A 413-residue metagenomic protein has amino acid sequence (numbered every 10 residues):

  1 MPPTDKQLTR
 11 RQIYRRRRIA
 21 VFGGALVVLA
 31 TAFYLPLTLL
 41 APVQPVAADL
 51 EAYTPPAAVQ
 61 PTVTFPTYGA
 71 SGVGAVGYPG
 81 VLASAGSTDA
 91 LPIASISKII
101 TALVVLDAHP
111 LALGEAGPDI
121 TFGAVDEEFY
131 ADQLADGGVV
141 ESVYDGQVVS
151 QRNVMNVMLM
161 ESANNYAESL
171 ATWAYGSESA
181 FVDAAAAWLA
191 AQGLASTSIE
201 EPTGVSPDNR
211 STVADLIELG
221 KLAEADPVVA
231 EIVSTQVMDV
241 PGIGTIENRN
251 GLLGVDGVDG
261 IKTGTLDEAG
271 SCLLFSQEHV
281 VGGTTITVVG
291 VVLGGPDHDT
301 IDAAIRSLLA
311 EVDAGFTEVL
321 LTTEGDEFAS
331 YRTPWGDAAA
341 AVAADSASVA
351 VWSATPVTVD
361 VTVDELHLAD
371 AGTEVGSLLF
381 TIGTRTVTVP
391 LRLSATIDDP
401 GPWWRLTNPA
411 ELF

Functional and structural regions predicted by a protein language model:
M1-A20: Terminal targeting segments of Actinobacterial cell-envelope proteins
Q12-I13, T38-A214, K221-P227: Active-site-adjacent loops and short helices of periplasmic peptidoglycan-processing enzymes
R18-F22, Y34-Q44, A58, G315-F413: Conserved SxxK-family serine transpeptidase/carboxypeptidase catalytic domain of penicillin-binding proteins
Y53-T54, L253-I261, T358-V363: Short Pro/Gly-enriched beta-strand edge/turn motifs at strand-loop
P61-V63, G146, T263-D267, L368-A369: Short Gly/Pro-enriched turn/cap motifs at secondary-structure boundaries
V76-Y78, D107-H109, G123-E127, W173-Y175 (+9 more regions): Solvent-exposed coil/turn segments that connect beta secondary-structure elements in extracytoplasmic/periplasmic
V228-G242, L320-T333: Acidic/histidine-enriched alpha-helical segments
A230-F316: A penicillin-recognizing enzyme superfamily signal
